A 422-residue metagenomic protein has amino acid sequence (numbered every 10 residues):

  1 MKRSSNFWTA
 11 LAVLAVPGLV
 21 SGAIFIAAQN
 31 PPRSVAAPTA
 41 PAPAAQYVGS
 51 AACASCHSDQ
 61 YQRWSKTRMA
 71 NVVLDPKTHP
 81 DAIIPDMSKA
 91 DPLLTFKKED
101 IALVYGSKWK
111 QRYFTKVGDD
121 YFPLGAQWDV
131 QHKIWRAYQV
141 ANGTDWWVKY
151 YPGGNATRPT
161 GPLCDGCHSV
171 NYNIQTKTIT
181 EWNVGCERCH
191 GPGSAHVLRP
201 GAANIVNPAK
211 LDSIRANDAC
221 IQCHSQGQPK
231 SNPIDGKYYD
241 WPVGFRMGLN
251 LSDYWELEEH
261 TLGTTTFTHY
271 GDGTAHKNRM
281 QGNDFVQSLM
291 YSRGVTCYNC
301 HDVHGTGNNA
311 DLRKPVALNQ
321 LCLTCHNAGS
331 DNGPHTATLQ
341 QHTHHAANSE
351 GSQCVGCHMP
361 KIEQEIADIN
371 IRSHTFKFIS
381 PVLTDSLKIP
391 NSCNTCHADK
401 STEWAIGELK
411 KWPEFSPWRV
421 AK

Functional and structural regions predicted by a protein language model:
M1-T9: Short, low-complexity patches enriched in S/T/P/G
T9-A27: Hydrophobic alpha-helical membrane-insertion segments, chiefly the h-region of N-terminal signal peptides
A23-A37: Signal peptide processing junction and immediate N-terminal pro/mature segment of secreted/exported proteins
P32-V35, A44, A51, D59-V148 (+1 more regions): Primarily the internal scaffold of c-type cytochrome electron-transfer domains, especially repeated/multiheme c-type
A141-K149, T157-L163, S169: A gly/proline- and charged-residue-enriched helix-loop-helix capping module
N155-T157, M290: Exposed beta-sheet edge/beta-hairpin loop segments within beta-rich domains
